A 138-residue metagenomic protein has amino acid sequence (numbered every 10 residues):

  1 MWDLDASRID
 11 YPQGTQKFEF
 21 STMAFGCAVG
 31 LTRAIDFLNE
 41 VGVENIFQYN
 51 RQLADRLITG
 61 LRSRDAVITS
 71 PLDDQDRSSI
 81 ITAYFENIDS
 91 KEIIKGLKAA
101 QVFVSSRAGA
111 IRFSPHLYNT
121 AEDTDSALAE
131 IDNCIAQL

Functional and structural regions predicted by a protein language model:
M1-L138: Pyridoxal 5′-phosphate
